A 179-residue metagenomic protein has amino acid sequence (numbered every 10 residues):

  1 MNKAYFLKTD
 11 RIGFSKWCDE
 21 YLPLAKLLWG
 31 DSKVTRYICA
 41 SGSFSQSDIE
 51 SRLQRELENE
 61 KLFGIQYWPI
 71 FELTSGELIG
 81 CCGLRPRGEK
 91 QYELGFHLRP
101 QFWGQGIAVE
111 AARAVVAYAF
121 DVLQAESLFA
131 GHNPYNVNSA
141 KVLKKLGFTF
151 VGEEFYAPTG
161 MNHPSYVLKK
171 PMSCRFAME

Functional and structural regions predicted by a protein language model:
M1-Y37, Q54, P69-E179: Acyl-donor (CoA/ACP) binding surface of acyl/acetyltransferases
S41-S43: Short glycine-enriched, charge-decorated loop/helix-capping segments at active-site entrances that position
S45-I49: Short amphipathic alpha-helix in the helical subdomain of ABC transporter nucleotide-binding domains
E56-P69: A short helix-loop-beta-strand connector motif used in the catalytic cores of GNAT acetyltransferases and, in some
